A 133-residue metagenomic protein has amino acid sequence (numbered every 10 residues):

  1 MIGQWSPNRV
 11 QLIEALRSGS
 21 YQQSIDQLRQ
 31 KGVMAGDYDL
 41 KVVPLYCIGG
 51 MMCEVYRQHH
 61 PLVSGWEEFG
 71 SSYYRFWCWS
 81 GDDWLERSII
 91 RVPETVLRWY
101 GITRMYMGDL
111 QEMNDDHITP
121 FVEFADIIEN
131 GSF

Functional and structural regions predicted by a protein language model:
M1-L45, C53-F133: Domain-length accessory/inserted modules outside core catalytic folds
